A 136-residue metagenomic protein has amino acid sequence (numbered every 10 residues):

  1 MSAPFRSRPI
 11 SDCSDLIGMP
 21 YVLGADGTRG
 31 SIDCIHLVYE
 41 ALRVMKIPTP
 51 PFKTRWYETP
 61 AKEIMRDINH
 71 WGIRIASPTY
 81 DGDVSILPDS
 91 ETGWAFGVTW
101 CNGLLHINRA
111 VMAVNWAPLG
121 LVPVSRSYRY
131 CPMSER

Functional and structural regions predicted by a protein language model:
M1-W71, D81, P88, W94-A95 (+1 more regions): N-terminal capping segments
A3, I73, E91-R136: Aromatic- and glycine-rich peptidoglycan recognition patches
I17, D83, P123-R126: Generic structural motif recognizing short loop/turn segments at the entrances and edges of beta-strands
V84-I86, L105: Hydrophobic beta-strand signal
